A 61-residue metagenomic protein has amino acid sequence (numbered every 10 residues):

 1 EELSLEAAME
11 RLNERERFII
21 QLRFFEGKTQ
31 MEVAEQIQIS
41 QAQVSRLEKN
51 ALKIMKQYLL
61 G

Functional and structural regions predicted by a protein language model:
E1-R17: Amphipathic alpha-helical segment used for protein-protein interaction
S4, Q36, L47-N50: Residues within the DNA-recognition helix of helix-turn-helix
L12, R17, L52-G61: Short, Lys/Arg-enriched C-terminal cap helix and immediately downstream tail that follows
I19-R23: A short pre-motif secondary-structure segment
E26: Conserved phosphate/pyrophosphate-binding and hydrolysis machinery centered on Walker-type P-loop NTPases, extending
T29, I39-Q43: Helix-turn-helix DNA-binding motif, specifically the short coil turn and the N-cap/start of the second
E32-A34: The alpha-helix within a helix-turn-helix
